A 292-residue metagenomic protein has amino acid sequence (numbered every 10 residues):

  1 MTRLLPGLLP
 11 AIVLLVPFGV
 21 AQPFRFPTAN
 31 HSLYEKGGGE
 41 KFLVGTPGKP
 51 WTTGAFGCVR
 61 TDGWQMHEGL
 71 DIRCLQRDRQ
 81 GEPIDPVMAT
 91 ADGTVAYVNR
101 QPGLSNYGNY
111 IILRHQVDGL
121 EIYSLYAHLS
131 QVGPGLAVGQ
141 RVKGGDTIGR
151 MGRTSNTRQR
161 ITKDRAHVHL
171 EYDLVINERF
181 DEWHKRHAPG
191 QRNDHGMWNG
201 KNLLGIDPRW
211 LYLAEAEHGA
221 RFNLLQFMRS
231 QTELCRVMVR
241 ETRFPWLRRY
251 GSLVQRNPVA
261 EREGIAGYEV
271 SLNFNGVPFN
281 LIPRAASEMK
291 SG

Functional and structural regions predicted by a protein language model:
M1-L4: Positively charged n-region of N-terminal signal peptides that target proteins for export
G7-P17: Bacterial N-terminal signal peptides
V20-N109, D194-G292: Surface-exposed, glycine-biased beta-strand/turn segments
G69-R73, V87, A127-L129, I148-M151 (+4 more regions): Long, contiguous hydrophobic alpha-helical segments, chiefly transmembrane helices and signal peptides
C74-Q76, R100, H115-V117, H128-S130 (+2 more regions): A mature extracytoplasmic/lumenal domain signature
Q76, N99, G133, D146 (+1 more regions): Sec/Tat-exported extracytoplasmic proteins
E82-I84, T90-G135, I161-H167: Zn2+-dependent peptidoglycan hydrolase active-site motif and core
S105-N106, Y110-R114, Q140-H218: Conserved, short, structured surface segments that act as functional micro-motifs
